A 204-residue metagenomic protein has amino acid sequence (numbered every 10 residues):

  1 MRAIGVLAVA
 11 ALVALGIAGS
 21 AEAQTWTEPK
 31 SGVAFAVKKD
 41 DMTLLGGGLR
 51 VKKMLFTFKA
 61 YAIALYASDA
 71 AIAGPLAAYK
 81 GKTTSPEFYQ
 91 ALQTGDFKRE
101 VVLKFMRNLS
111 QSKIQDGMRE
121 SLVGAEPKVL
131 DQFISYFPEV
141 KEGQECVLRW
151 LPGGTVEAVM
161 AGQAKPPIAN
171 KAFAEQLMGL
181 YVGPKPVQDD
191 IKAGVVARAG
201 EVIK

Functional and structural regions predicted by a protein language model:
M1-I4: Positively charged n-region of N-terminal signal peptides that target proteins for export
L7-G16: Bacterial N-terminal signal peptides
I17-A23: Sec/Tat signal peptide C-region and signal peptidase I cleavage site
Q24-Q90: N-terminal structural module
A71-L151: Mid-length scaffold segments of soluble, non-membrane domains
V159-Q163: Short strand-turn-strand beta-turns centered on an Asx-Gly dipeptide
K165-K192: Flexible glycine-rich active-site/ligand-binding loops centered on an Asp-His dyad
D190-K204: Cysteine/selenocysteine-centered motifs that mediate thiol-based redox chemistry or coordinate metal-sulfur cofactors
